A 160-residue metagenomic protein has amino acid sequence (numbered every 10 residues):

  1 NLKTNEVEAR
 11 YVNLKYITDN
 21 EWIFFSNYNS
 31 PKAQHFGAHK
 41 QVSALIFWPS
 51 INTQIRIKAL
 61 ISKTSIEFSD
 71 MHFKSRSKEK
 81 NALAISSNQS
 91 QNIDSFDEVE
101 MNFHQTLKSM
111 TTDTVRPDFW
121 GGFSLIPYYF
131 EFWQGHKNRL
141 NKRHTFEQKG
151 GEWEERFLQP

Functional and structural regions predicted by a protein language model:
N1-L2, K15-I17, L45-P49, W133-G135 (+1 more regions): A generic structural motif
R10-N13: Conserved beta-strand in the GNAT
K15-R56: A short mixed-secondary-structure module that forms the rim of ligand-binding clefts
T53-P160: Charged, gly/pro-rich active-site loop segments
